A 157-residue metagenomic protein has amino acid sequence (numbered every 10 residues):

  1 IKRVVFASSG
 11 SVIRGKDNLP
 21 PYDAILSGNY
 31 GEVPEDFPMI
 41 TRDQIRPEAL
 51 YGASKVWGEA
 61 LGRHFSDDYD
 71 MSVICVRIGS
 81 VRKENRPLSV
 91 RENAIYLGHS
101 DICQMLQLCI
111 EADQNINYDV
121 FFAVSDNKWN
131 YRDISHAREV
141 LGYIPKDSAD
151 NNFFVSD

Functional and structural regions predicted by a protein language model:
I1-R42, E48: Conserved Rossmann-fold NAD(P)-dependent oxidoreductase catalytic core, especially the SDR/UDP-sugar
V12-R14, R46, L50, D67-N93: Flexible, glycine-rich beta-alpha linker
I40, L50, S54-W57: Active-site helix of classical SDR
S54-G62, I102: Conserved catalytic Lys-bearing alpha helix of Rossmann-like short-chain dehydrogenase/reductases
D67-D70, R77-N85, Y96-Y118, D126: Alpha-helical substrate-binding/gating segment
Y118-I144: Conserved C-terminal active-site "lid" loop/helix of NAD(P)H-dependent oxidoreductases that clamps the redox cofactor
A149-D157: Amphipathic terminal alpha-helices
